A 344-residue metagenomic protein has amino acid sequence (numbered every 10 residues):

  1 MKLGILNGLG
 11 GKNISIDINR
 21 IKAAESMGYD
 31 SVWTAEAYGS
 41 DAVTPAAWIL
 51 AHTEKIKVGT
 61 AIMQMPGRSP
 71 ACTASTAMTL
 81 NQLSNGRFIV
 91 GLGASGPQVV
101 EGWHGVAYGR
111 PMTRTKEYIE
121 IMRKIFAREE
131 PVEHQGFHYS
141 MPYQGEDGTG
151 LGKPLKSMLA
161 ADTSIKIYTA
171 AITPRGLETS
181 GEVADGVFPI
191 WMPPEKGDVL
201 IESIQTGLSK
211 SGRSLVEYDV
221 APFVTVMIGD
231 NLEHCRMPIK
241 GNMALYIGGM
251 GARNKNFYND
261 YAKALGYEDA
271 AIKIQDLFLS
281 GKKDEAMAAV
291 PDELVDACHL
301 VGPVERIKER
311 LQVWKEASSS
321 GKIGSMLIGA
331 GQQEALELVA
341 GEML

Functional and structural regions predicted by a protein language model:
M1-L344: Active-site-adjacent structural elements that line small-molecule/cofactor binding pockets in enzymes
